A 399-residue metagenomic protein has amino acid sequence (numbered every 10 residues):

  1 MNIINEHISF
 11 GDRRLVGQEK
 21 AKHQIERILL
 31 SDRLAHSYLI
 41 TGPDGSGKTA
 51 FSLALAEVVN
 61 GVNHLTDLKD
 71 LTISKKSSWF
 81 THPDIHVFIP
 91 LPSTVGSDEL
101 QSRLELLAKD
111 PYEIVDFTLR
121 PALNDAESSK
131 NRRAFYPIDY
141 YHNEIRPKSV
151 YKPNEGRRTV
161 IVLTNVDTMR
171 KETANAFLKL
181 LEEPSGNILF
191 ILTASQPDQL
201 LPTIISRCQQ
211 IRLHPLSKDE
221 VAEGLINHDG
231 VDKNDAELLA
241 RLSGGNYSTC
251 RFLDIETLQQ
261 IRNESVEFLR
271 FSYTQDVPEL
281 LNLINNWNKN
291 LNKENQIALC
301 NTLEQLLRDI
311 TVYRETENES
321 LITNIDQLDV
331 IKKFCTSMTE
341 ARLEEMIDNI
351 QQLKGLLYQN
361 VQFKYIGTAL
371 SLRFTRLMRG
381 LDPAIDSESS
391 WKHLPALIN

Functional and structural regions predicted by a protein language model:
M1-W79, G186-L189, S195-T302, L306-N399: Charged, glycine-rich active-site and insertion segments that engage polyanionic ligands
N2-E172: Clamp-loader machinery-focused feature within the broader ASCE/P-loop NTPase space
P147, K179, P202, S206: Conserved adenine-binding aromatic site and its adjacent loop/helix in ATP-hydrolyzing domains
V150, N175-L189: Conserved catalytic/switch belt of AAA+ P-loop NTPases
V160-T164, F177, I188-A194: Structural recognition of the conserved hydrophobic beta-strand(s) that form the central parallel beta-sheet of P-loop
T168, E183, Q199: Residues immediately C-terminal
K171-N175, I297: Conserved strand-to-helix beginnings and helix N-cap segments that scaffold or border functional pockets
